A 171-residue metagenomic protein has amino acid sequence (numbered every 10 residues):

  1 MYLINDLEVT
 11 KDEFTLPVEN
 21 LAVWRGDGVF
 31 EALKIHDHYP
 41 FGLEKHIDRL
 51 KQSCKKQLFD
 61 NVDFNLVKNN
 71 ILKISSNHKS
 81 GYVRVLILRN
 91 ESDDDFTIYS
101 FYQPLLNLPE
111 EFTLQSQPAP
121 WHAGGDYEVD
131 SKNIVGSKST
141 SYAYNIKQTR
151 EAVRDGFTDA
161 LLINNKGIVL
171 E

Functional and structural regions predicted by a protein language model:
M1-K73, D93-E171: Helix-start/capping segments and mature chain N-termini
S76-R89, D94: Ordered, amphipathic secondary-structure segments that act as subunit-interaction surfaces in large macromolecular
